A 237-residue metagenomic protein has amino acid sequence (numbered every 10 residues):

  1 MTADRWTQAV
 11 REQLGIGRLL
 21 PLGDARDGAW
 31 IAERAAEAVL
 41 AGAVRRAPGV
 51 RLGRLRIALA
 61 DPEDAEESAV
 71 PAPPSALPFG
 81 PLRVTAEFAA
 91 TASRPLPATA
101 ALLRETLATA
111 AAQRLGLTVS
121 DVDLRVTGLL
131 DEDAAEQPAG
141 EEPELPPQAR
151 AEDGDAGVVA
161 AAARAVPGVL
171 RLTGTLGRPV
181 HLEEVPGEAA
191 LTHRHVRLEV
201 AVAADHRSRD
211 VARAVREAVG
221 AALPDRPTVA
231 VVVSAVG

Functional and structural regions predicted by a protein language model:
M1-E37, V50-D64, P147, R171-G177: Extended, well-folded interaction surfaces typified by the phenylalanyl-tRNA synthetase beta subunit core
I16-D27, G80-T91, G140-P147, T192-A204: Short, hydrophobic beta-strand segments
L40-A43, P95-L115, R207-P227: Short, non-transmembrane amphipathic alpha-helical segments
R45-G53, L115-T118, A165-G174, A222-P227: Short secondary-structure junctions
A47-A89, D123, T127-D131, R171-A201 (+1 more regions): Short edge beta-strands and adjacent turn/loop segments
G80-A134: Extended, hydrophobic interaction surfaces within ordered domains
Q113-L170: Surface-exposed beta-loop interaction hotspot
G157, A165-G168, L172, L182-H206 (+1 more regions): C-terminal interaction module
